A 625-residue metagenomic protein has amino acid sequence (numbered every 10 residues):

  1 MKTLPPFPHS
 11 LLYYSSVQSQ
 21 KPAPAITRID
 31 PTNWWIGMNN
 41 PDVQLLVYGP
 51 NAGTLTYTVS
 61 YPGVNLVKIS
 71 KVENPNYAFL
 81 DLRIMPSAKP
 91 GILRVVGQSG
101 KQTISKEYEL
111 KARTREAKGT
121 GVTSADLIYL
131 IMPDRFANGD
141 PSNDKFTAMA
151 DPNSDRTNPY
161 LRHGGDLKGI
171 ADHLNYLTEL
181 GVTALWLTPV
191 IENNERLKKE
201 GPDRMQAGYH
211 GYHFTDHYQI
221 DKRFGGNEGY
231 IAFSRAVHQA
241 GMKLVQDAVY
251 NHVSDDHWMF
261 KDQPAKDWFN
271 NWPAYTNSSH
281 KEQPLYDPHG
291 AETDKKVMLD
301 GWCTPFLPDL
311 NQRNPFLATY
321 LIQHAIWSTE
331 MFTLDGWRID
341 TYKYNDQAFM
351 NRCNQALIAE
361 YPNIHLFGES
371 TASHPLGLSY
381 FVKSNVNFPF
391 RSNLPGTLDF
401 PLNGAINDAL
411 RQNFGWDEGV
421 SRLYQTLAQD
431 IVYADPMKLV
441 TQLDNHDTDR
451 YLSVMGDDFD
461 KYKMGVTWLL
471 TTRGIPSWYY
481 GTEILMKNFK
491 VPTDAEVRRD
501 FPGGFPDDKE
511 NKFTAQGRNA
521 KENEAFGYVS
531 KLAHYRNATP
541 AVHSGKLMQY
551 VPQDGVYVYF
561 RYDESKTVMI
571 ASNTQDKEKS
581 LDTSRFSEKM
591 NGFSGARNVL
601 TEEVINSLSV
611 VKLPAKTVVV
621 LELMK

Functional and structural regions predicted by a protein language model:
M1-T27: Bacterial Sec-dependent N-terminal signal peptides
L4-P5, Q102-I104, K111-L127, T178 (+2 more regions): Carbohydrate-interacting/catalytic domains
Q20-T54, L110-A112, G119: Beta-strand/beta-sandwich contexts
M38-K101: Immunoglobulin-like IPT/TIG beta-sandwich domains and homologous Ig-like subdomains
T120-D144: Compositionally biased low-complexity segments at domain edges in trafficked proteins and select soluble regulators
Y129, L185-L187, L244-Q246, W337 (+3 more regions): Hydrophobic faces of well-ordered beta-strands that scaffold small-molecule active sites in alpha/beta enzyme cores
F136-M331, M350-E360, S370, L376-G377 (+2 more regions): Substrate-binding/active-site clefts of carbohydrate-active enzymes
S234, H252, H324-I326, E330 (+11 more regions): Active-site-proximal helices and loops of the catalytic beta/alpha 8
